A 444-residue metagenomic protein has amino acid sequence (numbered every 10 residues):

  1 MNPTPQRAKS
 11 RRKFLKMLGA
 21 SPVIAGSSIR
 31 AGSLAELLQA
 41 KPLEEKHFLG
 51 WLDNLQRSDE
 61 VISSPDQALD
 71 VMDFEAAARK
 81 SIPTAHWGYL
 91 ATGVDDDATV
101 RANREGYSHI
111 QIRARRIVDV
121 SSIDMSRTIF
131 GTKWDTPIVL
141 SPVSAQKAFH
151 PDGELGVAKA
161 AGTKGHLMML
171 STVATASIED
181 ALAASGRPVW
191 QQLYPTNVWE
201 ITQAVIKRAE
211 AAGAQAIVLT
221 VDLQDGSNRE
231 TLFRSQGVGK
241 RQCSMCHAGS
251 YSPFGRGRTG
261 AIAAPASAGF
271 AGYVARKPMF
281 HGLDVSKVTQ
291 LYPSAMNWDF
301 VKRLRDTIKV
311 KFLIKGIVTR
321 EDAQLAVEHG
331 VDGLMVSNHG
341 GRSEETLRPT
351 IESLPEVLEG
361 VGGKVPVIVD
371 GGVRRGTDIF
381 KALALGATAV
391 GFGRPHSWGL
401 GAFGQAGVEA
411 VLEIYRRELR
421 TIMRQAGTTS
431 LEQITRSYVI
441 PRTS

Functional and structural regions predicted by a protein language model:
N2-P22: N-terminal secretory signal peptides and thylakoid transit peptides that target proteins across membranes
E44-G131, G239-C243, G249-M296, E432-I434 (+1 more regions): An N-cap/entry alpha-helix motif that binds or orients negatively charged groups
P83, L140, A161, L219 (+4 more regions): Conserved, mostly hydrophobic/aromatic
D135-S171: Glycine-rich active-site/cofactor-binding loop and its immediate structural neighborhood
S141-P142, Q192-Y194, V218-D222, G393: Short beta-strand segments
E179-G186, V327: Acidic (Asp/Glu)-rich catalytic clusters
I206-I217, L223-R348, S353-V369, L385-A387: Alpha/beta enzyme core
T350, E356, G401-L419: C-terminal helical cap(s) of enzyme catalytic domains, especially alpha/beta-barrels
